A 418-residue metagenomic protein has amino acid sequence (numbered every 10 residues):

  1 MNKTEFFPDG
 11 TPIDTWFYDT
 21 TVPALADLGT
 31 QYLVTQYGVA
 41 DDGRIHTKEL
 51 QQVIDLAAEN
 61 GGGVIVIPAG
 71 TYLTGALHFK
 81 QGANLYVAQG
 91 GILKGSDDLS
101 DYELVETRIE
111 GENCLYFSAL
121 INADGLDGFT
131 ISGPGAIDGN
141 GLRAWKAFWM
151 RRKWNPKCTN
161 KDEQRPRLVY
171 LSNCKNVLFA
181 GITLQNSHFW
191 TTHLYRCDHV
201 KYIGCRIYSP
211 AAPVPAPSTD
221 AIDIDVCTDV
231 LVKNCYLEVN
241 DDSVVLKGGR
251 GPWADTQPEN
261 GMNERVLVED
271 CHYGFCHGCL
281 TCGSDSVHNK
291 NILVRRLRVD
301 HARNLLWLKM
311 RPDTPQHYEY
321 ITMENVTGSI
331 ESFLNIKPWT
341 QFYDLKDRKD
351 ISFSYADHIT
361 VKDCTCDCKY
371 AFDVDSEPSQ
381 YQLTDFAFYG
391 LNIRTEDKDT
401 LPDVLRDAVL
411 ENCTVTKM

Functional and structural regions predicted by a protein language model:
M1-V66, T71-N84, A88-N173, L178-A180 (+6 more regions): Extracellular "leader-to-stem" segments immediately downstream of a signal peptide or signal-anchor in secreted/lumenal
I54-A57, L73-Q81, F179-G181, W190-R196 (+6 more regions): Short, T/G/N/S-enriched strand-turn elements that build extracellular solenoid repeat scaffolds
I54-L56, N60, R295, D300 (+1 more regions): Beta-rich accessory regions
G62, G75-L77, S96-D98, N140-A144 (+10 more regions): Short glycine/acidic-rich loop motifs that flank beta-strands on beta-rich extracellular proteins
T71, R196-D198, G248-R250, S284-S286 (+4 more regions): Active-site-proximal loop/turn and secondary-structure-junction residues that shape catalytic pockets, frequently
Q89-G90, D127-A136, K175-N186, D198-A211 (+9 more regions): Right-handed parallel beta-helix
R167, D220-A221, D255-P258, P312 (+1 more regions): Outer-membrane beta-barrel domain signature
